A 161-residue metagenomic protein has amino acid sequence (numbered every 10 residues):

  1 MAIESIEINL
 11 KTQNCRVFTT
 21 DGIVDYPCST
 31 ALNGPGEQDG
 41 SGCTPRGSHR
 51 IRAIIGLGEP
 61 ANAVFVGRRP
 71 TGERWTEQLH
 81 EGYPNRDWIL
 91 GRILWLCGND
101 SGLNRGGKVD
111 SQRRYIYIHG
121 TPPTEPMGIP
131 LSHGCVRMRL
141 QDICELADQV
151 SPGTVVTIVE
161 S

Functional and structural regions predicted by a protein language model:
M1-E4, P27-S41, E73-H80: N-terminal post-signal-peptidase region of extra-cytosolic proteins
M1-N9, L146-A147: Short linear motifs in intrinsically disordered
N9-F18: Gly/Thr-rich phosphate-binding beta-strand-loop-beta motif of the actin/hexokinase/Hsp70
L10, G22-R50, I55: Glycine-rich catalytic cores of cysteine/serine-nucleophile enzymes that process amide/ester linkages in cell-envelope
Q13, I55-G58, S161: Short, charged beta-turn/beta-strand-edge "cap" motif at the junction between a beta-strand and an adjacent loop
T20-D21, D110: A short, structured loop/turn motif at beta-sheet edges
A61-S161: Exported/periplasmic cell-wall-interacting domains
